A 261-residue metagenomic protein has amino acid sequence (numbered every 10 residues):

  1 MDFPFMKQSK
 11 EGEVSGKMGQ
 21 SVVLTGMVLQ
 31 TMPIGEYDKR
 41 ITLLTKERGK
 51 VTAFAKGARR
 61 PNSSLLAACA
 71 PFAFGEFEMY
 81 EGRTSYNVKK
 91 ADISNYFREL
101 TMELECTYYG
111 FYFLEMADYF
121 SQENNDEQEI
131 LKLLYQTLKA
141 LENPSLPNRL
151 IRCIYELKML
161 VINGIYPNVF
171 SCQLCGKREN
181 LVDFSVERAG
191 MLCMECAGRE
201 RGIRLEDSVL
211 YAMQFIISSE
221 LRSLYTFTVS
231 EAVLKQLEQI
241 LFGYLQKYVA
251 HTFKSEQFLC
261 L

Functional and structural regions predicted by a protein language model:
D2-L261: Non-catalytic alpha-helical scaffolds and adjoining flexible linkers that form interface surfaces for assembly
